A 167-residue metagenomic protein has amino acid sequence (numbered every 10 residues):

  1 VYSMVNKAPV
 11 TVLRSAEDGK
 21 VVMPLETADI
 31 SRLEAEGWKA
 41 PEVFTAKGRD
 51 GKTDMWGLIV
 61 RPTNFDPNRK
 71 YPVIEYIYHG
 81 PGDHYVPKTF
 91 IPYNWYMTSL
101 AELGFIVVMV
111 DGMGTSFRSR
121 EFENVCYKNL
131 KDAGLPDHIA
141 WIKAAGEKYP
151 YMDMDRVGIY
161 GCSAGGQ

Functional and structural regions predicted by a protein language model:
V1-Q167: Serine-hydrolase catalytic core recognition
